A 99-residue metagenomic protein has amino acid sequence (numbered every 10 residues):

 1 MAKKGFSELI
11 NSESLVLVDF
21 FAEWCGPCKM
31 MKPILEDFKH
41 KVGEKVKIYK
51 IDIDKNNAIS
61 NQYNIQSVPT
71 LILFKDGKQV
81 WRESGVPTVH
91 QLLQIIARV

Functional and structural regions predicted by a protein language model:
M1-L15, N57: A short beta-strand-turn-helix
S14, F21-W24, S67: Short pre-active-site segment immediately N-terminal to redox-active cysteine/selenocysteine motifs in thiol-based
L17-V18, I48, L71: Hydrophobic beta-strand anchors of alpha/beta hydrolase catalytic cores
K29-V42: Typically the conserved alpha-helix immediately C-terminal to a functionally engaged Cys/Sec in thioredoxin-like
I53-N61: Structural microenvironment flanking redox-active thiols in thiol-disulfide oxidoreductases
Y63-I72: Structural micro-motif
L73-V99: Non-catalytic, surface beta->alpha helical segment in thiol-disulfide oxidoreductase systems
